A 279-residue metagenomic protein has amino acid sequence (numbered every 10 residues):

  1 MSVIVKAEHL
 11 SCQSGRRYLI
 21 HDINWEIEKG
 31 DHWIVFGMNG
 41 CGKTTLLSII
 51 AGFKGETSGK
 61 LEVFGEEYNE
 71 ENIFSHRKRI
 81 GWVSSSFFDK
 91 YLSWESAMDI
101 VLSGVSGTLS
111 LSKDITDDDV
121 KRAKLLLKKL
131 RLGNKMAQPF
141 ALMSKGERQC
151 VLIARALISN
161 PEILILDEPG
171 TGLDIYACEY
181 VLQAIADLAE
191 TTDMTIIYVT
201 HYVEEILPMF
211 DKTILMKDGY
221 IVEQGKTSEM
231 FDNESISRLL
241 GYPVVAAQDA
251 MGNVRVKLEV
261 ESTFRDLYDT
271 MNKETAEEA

Functional and structural regions predicted by a protein language model:
A51: Helix-to-loop junction immediately C-terminal to a conserved catalytic motif
G59-N69, H76: Conserved ABC transporter NBD signature motif
D117-K135: Conserved ABC ATPase "signature" region
P139-M143: Conserved ABC ATPase signature
L164-D167: Catalytic Walker B motif of ABC-type/P-loop ATPase nucleotide-binding domains
T200-H201: H-loop/switch region of ABC-family ATPase nucleotide-binding domains
